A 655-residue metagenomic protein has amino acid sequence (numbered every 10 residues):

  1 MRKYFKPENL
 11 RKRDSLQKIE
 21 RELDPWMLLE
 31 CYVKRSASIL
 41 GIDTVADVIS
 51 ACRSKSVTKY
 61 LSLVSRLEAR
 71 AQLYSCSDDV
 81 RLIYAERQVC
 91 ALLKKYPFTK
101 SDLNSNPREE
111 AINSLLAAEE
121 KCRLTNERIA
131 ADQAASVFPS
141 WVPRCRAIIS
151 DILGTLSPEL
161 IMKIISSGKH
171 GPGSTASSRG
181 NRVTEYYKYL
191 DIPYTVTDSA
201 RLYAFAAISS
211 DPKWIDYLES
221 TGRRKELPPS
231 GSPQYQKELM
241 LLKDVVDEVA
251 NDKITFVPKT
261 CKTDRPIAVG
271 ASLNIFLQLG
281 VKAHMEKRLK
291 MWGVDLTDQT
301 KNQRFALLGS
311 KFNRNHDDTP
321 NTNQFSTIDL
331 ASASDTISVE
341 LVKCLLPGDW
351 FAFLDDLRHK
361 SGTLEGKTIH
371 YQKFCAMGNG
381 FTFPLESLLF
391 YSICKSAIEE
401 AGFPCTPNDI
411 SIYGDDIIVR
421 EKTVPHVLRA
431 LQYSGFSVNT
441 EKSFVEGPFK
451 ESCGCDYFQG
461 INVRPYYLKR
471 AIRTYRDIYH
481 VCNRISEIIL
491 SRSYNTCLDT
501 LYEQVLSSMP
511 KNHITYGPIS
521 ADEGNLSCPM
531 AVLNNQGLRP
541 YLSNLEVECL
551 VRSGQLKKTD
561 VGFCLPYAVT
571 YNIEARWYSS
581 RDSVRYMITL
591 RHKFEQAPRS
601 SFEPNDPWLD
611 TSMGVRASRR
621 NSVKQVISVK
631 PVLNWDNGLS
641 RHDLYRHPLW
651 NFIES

Functional and structural regions predicted by a protein language model:
M1-D264, S491-S655: C-terminal, non-catalytic extensions of nucleic-acid polymerases
V64, L273-L289, L341-C344, V481-I485: Short, Φ-rich (hydrophobic/aromatic) sequence segments
D247, N251-G293, Y371-E399: Conserved pre-motif C helix in the palm subdomain of viral-like polymerases
I254-K259, Q303-D318, Q372, P404-I410: Short, flexible, solvent-exposed loop/turn segments with mixed acidic/basic and small polar residues
A268, S272-T327: Active-site-proximal segment of RNA-dependent polymerases
D318-Y413, I418-S434, E441-Y457, Y475-R476 (+1 more regions): Conserved polymerase palm-domain catalytic core
D456-R470: A polyampholytic, Gly/Pro-enriched intrinsically disordered region
Y467-I489: Extended, charge-rich low-complexity interaction segments
